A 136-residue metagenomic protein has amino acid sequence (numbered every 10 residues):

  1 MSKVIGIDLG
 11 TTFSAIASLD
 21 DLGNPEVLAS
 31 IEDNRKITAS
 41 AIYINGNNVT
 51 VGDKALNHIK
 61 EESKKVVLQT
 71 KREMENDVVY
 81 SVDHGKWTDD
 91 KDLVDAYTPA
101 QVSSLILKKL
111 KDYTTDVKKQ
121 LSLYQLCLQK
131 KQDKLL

Functional and structural regions predicted by a protein language model:
M1-S2, I37: Short coil/turn connectors at secondary-structure junctions
S2-L9, L121: Short glycine-aspartate micro-motif
F13, D20-L136: Phosphate-binding loop and its immediate beta->loop->alpha context in nucleotide/phosphate-handling enzymes
